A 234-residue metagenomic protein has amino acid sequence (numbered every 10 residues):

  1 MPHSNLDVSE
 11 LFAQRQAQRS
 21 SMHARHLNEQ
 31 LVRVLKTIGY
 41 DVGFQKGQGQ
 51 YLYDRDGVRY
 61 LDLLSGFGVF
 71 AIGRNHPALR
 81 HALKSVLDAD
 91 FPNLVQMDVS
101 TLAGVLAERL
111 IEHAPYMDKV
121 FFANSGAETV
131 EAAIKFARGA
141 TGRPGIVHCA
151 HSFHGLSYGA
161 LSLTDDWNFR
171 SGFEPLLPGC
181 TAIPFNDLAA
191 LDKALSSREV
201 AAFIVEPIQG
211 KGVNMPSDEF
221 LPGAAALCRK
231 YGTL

Functional and structural regions predicted by a protein language model:
P2-Q48, L102: Active-site-adjacent loop/helix segments that line or gate small-molecule/cofactor pockets in enzymes
L6, L31, R59-V147: Glycine-rich loop-to-alpha-helix module at the N-terminal edge of alpha/beta enzyme cores
D41-D62: Active-site and channel-lining beta-strand-loop segments that bind or position nucleotide-derived/phosphorylated
V58, A202, T233-L234: Hydrophobic "anchor" residues on beta-strands that sit immediately upstream of conserved functional sites
G66, A89-D90, L188, P207-K211: A short, flexible beta-alpha/helix-coil linker loop
V69-I72, G210-N214: Short, small-residue-enriched loops and turns at beta-alpha junctions that line or gate enzyme active sites
A107-A202, Q209-K211, P222-A226: PLP-dependent aspartate aminotransferase-fold enzymes
M215-L234: Catalytic PLP-binding core of fold-type I/II PLP enzymes
